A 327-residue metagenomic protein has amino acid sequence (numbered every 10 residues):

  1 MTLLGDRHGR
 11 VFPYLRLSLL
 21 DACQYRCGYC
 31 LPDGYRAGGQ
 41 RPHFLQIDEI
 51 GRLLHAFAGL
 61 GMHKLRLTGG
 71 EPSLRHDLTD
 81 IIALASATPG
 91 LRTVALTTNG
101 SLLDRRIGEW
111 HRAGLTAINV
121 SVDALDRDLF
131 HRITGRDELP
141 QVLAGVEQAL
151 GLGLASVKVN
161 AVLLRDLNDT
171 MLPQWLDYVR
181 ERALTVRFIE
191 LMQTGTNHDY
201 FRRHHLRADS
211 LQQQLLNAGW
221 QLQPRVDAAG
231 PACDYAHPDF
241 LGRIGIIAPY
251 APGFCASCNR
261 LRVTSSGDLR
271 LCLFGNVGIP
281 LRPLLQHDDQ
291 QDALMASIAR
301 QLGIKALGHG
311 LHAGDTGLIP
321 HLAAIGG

Functional and structural regions predicted by a protein language model:
M1-L15, D177-E181, L191-G327: Auxiliary Fe-S-binding modules of radical SAM enzymes
H8-I47, L273: Canonical Radical SAM [4Fe-4S] cluster-binding loop centered on the CxxxCxxC motif and its immediate flanking residues
L20-A22, L60, A113, T264: A short, compositionally biased micro-patch
Y25, R127-D128, G253, I279: Glycine-centered loop/turn positions within well-structured domains that cap or flank conserved ligand/cofactor-binding
R26, C30, R75, D128 (+3 more regions): Residues that scaffold the ATP/ADP-binding catalytic core of kinase and kinase-like folds
Y35-Q40, D126-I133, G195-D199, P280-L281: A short acidic, helix-capping loop that chelates divalent metal ions and anchors anionic groups
F44-L67, L74-I189: Radical SAM/AdoMet-radical enzyme domain recognition
